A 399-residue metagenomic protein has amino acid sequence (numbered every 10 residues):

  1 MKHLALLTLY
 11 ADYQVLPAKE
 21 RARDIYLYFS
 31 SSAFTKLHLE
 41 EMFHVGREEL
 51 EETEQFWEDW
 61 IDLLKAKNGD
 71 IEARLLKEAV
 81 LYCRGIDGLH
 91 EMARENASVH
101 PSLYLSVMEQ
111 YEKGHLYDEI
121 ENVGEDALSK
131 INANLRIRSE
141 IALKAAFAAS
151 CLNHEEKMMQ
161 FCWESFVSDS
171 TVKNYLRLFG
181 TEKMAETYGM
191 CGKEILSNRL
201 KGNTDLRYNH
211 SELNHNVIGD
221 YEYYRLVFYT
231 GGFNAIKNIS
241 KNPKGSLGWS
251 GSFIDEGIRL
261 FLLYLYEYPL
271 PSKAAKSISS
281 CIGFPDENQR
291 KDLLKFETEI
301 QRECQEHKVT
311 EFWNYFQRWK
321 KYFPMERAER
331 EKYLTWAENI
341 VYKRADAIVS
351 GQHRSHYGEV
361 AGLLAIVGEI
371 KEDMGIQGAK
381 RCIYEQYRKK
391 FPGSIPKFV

Functional and structural regions predicted by a protein language model:
M1-V399: Eukaryote-biased, non-catalytic alpha-solenoid scaffold regions
